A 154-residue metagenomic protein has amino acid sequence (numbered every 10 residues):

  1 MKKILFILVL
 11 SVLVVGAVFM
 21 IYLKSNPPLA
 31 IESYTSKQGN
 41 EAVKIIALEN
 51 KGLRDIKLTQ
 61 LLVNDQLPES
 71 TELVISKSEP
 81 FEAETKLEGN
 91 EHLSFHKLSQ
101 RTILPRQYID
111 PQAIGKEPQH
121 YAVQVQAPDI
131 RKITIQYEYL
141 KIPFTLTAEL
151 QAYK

Functional and structural regions predicted by a protein language model:
K2-L8, V15-K154: Non-catalytic macromolecular-recognition regions in eukaryotic signaling proteins
